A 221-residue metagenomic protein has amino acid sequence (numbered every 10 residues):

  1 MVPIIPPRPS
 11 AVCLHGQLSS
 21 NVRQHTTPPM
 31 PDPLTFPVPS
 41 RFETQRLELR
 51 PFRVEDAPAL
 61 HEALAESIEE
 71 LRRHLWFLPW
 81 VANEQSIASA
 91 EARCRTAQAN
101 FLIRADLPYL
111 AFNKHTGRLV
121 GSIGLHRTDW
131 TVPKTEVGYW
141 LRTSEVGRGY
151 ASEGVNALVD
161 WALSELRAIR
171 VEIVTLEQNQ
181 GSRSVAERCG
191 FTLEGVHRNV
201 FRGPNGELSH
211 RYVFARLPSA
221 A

Functional and structural regions predicted by a protein language model:
M1-S10: Extreme N-terminal basic, low-complexity initiation segments that serve as generic localization/processing leaders
P7-R8, V22-R23, R93-R95, V171: Generic signature of intrinsically disordered, low-complexity, basic-rich segments and short cationic peptides
L14-Q17, N21-A59, A63-R73, P108-A221: Acyl-donor (CoA/ACP) binding surface of acyl/acetyltransferases
F52, A63, A82-S89, I103: Generic, well-ordered alpha-helical segments
E70-R95: Conserved GNAT-fold acetyl-CoA-binding loop/helix
V81-A82, R95-L110: A short helix-loop-beta-strand connector motif used in the catalytic cores of GNAT acetyltransferases and, in some
